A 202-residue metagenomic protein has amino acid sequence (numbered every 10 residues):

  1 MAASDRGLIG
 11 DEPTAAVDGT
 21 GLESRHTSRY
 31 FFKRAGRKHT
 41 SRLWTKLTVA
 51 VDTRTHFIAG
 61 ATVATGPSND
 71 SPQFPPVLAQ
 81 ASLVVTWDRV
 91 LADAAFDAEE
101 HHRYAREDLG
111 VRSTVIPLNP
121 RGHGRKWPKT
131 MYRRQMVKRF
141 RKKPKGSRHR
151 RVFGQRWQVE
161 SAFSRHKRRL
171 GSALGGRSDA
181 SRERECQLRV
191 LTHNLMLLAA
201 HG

Functional and structural regions predicted by a protein language model:
M1-V111, N119, V190: Polybasic low-complexity intrinsically disordered regions
D5, K145-S147, S181: Short hydrophobic/aromatic segments of transmembrane alpha-helices and their interfaces
N69, W157, R182, C186: Conserved active-site and cofactor/substrate-binding residues in soluble primary-metabolism enzymes
Q73, Q158, A162, Q187: Catalytic-loop motifs flanking and including active-site residues across diverse enzymes
A94-R168, G175-G176: Helix-centered, glycine/charged polyanion-binding patches within enzymatic domains that contact phosphate-containing
G175-G202: C-terminal domain-tail junction helix/linker
